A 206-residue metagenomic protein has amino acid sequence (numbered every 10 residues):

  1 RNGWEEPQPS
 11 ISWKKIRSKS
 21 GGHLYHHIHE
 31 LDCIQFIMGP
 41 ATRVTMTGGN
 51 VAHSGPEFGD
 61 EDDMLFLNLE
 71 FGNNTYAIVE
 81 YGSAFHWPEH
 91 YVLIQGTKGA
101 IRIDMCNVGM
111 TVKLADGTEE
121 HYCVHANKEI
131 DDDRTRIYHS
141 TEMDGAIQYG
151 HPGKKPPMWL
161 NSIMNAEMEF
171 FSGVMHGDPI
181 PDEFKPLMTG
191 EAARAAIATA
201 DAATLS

Functional and structural regions predicted by a protein language model:
R1-G59: Predominantly a Rossmann-like dinucleotide-binding segment in NAD(P)-dependent oxidoreductases
H27-I34, D104, M164-M168, A196: A structural signal for well-ordered alpha-helical scaffolds and beta->alpha junctions
I37-G39, F71, M175: A broad structural signal for alpha-helix termini and local helix breaks/kinks
P40-M46, Y76-I78, I101-D104, K185-P186: Acidic/polar loop patches that form or flank catalytic/metal-binding clefts of enzymes that bind anionic ligands
G55-D60, G72-A166: NAD(P)-dinucleotide binding in Rossmann-like oxidoreductases
D63: Short, small/polar residue-rich loop motifs at catalytic or cofactor-binding pockets
K155-W159, A166-S206: C-terminal helix-rich "cap/oligomerization" subdomain common to oxidoreductases
